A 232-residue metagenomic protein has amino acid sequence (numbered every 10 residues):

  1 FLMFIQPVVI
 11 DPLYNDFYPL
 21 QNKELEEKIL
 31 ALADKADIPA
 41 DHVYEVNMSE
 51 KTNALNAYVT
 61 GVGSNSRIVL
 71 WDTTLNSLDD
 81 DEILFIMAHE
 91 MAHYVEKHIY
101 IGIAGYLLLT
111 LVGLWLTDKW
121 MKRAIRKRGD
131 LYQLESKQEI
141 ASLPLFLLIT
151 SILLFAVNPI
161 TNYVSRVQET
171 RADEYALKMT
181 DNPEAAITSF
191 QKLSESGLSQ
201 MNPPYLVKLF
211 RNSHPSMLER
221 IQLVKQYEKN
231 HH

Functional and structural regions predicted by a protein language model:
F1-K137, L147, S151-H232: Polar-ligand-bearing catalytic/cofactor-coordination segments of membrane-embedded or membrane-tethered inner-membrane
